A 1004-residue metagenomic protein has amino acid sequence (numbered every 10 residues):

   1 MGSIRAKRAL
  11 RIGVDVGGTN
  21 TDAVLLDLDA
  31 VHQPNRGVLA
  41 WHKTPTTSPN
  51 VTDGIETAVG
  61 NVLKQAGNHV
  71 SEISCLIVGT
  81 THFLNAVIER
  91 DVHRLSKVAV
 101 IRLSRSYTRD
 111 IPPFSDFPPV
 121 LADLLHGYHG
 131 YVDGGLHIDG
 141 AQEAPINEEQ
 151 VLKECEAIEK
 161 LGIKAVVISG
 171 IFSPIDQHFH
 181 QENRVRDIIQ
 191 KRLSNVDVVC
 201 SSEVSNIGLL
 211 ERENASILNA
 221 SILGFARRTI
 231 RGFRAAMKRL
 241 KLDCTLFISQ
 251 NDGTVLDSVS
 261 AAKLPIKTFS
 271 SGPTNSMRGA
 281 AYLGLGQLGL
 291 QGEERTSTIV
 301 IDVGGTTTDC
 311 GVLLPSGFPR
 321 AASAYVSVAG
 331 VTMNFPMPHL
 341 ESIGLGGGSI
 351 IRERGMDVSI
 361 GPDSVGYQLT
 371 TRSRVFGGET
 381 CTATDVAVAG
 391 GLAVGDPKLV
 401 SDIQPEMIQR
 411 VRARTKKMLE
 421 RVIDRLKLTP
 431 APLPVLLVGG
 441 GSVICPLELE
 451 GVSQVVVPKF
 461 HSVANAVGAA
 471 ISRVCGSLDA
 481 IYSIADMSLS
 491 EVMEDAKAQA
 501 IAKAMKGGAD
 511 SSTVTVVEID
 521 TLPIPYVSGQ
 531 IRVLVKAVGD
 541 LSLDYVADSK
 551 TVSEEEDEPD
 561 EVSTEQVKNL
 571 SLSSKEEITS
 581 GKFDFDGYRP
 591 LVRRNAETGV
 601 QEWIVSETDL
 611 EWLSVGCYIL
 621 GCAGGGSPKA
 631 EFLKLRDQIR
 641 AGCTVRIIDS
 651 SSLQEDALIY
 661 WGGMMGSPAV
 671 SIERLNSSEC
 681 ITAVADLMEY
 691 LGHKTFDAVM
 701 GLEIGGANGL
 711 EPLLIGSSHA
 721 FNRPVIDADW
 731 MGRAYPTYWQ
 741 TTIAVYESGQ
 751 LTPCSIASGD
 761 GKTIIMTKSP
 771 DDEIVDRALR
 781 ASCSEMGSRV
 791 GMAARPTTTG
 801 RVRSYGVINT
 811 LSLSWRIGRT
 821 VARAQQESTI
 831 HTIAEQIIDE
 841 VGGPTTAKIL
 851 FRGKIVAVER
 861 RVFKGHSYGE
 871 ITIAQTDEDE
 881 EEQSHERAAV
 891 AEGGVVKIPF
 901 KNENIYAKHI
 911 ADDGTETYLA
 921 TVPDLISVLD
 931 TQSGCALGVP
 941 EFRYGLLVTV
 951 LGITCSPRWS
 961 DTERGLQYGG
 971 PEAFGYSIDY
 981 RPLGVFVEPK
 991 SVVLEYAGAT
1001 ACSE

Functional and structural regions predicted by a protein language model:
G2-I619, G625-T682, G705-E711, M731 (+6 more regions): N-terminally biased helix-coil "hinge/interface" segments that flank
I168, F721-N722: Membrane-water interface regions at transmembrane-helix termini and the short interhelical loops of multi-pass membrane
G272, I524-S528, V699, G938-R943: Short, surface-exposed loop and linker segments with low hydrophobicity and enrichment for Pro/Ser/Thr
I681-G692: Helix-rich "cap/lid" substructures immediately adjacent to catalytic or cofactor-binding pockets
G692-D697, G701-G709, G716: Intrinsically disordered, low-complexity linker/loop segments enriched in Gly/Pro and charged/polar residues
E711-F721, D729: Hydrophobic transmembrane alpha-helices that form the pore/transport pathway of multi-pass ion and small-solute
G843-E1004: ATP/nucleoside-binding phosphotransfer catalytic cores, i.e., glycine-rich phosphate-binding loops
